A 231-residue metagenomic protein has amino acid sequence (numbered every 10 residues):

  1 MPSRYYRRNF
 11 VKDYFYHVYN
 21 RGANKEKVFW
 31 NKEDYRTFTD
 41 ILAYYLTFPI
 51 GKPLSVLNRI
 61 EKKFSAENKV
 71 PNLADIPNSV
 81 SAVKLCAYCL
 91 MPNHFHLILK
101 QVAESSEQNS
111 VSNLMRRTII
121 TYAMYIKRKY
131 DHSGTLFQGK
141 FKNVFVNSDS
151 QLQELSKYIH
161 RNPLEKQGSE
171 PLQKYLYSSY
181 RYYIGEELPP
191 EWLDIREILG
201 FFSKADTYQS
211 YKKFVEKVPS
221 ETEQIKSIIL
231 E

Functional and structural regions predicted by a protein language model:
M1-W192, G200-E231: Short catalytic/metal-binding and nucleic-acid-binding patches
